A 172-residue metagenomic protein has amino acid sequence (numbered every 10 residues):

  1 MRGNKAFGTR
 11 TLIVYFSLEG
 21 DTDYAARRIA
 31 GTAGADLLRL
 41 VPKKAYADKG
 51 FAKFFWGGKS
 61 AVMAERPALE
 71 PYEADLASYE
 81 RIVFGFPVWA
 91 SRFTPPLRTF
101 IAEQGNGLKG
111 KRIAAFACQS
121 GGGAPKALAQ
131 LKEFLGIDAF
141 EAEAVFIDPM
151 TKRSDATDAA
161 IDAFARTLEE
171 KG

Functional and structural regions predicted by a protein language model:
M1-G85, S91-T94, R98-A102, K109 (+1 more regions): N-terminal beta1-alpha1-beta2 submodule of the flavodoxin-like/Rossmannoid cofactor-binding fold
G20, S91, G121-P125, T151 (+1 more regions): Soluble non-cytosolic domains of exported or imported proteins
P67-A74, K126-L128, E143-M150, G172: Short, surface-exposed, charge-dense and proline/glycine-enriched linear segments
F84-F86, A117, M150-T151: Second-shell loop/turn segments in exported
Q104-G110, G136-I137: A short, structured loop/turn motif at beta-sheet edges
A114-D148: Short, glycine-/small-residue-rich phosphate/pyrophosphate-handling segment
A139-G172: Glycine-rich phosphate/pyrophosphate-binding loop and the adjoining helix
